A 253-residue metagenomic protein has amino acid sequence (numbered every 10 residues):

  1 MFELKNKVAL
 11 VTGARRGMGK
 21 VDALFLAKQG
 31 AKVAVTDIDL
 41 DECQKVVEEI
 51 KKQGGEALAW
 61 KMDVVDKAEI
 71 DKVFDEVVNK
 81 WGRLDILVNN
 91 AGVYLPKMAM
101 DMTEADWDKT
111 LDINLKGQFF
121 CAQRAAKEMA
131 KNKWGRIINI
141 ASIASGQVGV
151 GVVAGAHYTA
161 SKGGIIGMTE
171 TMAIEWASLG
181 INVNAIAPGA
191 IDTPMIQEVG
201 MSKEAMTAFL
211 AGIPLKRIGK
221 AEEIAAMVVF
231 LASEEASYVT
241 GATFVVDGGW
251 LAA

Functional and structural regions predicted by a protein language model:
E3, Q147, V229, T240-A253: Short C-terminal tail/terminal secondary-structure segment of NAD(P)H-dependent dehydrogenase/reductase domains
K5-A34: Canonical Rossmann dinucleotide-binding motif of NAD(H)/NADP(H)-dependent dehydrogenases/reductases, specifically
M98-A99, D106-L111, A205, F209: Substrate-binding pocket helix/loop in short-chain dehydrogenase/reductase
A122, S161, T169: Active-site helix of classical SDR
K127, I174-E175, S237: Alpha-helical segment proximal to the catalytic Tyr-Lys
S142: Residue(s) in the substrate-gating loop at a strand-loop-helix junction that position the organic substrate next
A177, N182, V239-G241: Short, small/polar-rich loop/turn modules that mediate ligand/substrate recognition or access, typified
